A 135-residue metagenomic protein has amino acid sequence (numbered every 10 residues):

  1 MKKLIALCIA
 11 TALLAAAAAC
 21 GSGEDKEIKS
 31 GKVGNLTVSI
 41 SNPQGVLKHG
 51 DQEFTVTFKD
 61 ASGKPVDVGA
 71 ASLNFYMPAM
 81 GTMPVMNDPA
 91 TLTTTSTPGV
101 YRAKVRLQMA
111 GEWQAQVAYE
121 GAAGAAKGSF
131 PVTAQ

Functional and structural regions predicted by a protein language model:
M1-I9: Bacterial N-terminal signal peptides that target proteins for export
A15-A19: C-terminal motif of bacterial Sec signal peptides marking the signal peptidase cleavage site
G21-A110, Q114-Q135: Contiguous segments within soluble domain cores/interaction surfaces
